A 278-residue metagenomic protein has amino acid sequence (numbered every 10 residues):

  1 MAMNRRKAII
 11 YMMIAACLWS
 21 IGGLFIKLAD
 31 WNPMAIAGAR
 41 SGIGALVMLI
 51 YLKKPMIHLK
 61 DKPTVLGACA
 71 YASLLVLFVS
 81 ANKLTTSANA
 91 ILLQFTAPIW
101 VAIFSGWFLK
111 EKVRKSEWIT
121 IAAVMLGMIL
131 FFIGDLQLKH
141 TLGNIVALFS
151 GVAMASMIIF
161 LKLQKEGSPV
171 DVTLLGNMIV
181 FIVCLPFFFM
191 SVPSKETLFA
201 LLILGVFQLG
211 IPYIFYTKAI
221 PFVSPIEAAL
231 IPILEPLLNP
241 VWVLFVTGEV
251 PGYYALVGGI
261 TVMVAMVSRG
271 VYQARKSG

Functional and structural regions predicted by a protein language model:
A16, L24-I26, G44-M48, V101-A102 (+1 more regions): Transmembrane alpha-helical segments that form core, pore/gating elements of small-molecule transporters/exporters
L18-W31, V76-T85, L93, S156-G167 (+2 more regions): Juxtamembrane C-cap of transmembrane helices in multi-pass membrane transport proteins
A35, G42-L46, S80-K110, S150 (+1 more regions): Specific alpha-helical transmembrane segments that line the substrate/conduction pathway and gating interfaces
S41, I133, I233-G278: C-terminal-most transmembrane helix of multi-pass membrane proteins
M48, C69-Y71, S116-I133, S150-M154 (+2 more regions): Hydrophobic transmembrane alpha-helices of multi-pass small-molecule transport proteins
P55-N89, L93-T96, L130, L204-V223: Specific transmembrane alpha-helical segments of multi-pass solute transporters/efflux pumps, especially DMT/EamA
K60-T64, I91-Q94, K110-L130, Q137-N144 (+1 more regions): Loop-to-transmembrane alpha-helix entry segments
A90-T96, L161-I179, L209-F245: Helix-helix packing/entry segments at the starts of transmembrane helices
